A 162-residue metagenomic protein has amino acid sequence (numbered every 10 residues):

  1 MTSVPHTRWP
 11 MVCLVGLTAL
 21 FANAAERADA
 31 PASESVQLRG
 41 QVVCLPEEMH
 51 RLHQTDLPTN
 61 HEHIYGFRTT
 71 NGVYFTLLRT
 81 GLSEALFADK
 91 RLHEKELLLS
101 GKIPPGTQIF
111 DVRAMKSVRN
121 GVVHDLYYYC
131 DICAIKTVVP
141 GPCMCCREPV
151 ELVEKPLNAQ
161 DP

Functional and structural regions predicted by a protein language model:
P10-L20: Bacterial N-terminal signal peptides
A32-H61: Structural detector for short beta-strands of small beta-barrel domains
L38-V43, E94-I103: OB-fold and OB-like beta-barrel modules that bind single-stranded nucleic acids
Q54-L78: OB-fold (S1/OB) nucleic-acid-binding surfaces
L82-L98: Short nucleic-acid-contacting surface segments enriched for D/E, G, S/T with interspersed K/R
P104-D125: OB-fold/S1-family single-stranded nucleic acid-binding modules
D131-I132, M144-C145: Short, cysteine/histidine-rich loop/knuckle motifs that typically chelate Zn2+
C146-L157: Short Cys/His-rich micro-motifs in 6-15 aa windows
